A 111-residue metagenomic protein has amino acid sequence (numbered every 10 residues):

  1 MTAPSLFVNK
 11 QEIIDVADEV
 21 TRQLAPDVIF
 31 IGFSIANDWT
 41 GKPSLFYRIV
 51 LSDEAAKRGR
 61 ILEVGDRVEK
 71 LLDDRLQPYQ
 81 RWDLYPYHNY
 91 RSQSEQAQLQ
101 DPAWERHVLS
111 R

Functional and structural regions predicted by a protein language model:
M1-I14: N-terminal presequence-like segments and adjacent domain-start helices
D15-V16, T40: Short, polar/acidic, helix-capping and beta-turn segments at strand->helix junctions that line the mouths
D18-F30, P78-D83: Short secondary-structure junctions
P26-L51: Short edge beta-strands and adjacent turn/loop segments
I35-N37, G59-R60, R91: Hydrophobic alpha-helical segments that drive targeting, anchoring, or assembly
R48-D66: A short interface-forming secondary-structure element
I61, R67-P78: Mid-chain, well-packed structural core segment of small domains
R81-R111: Polar/charged, Gly/Pro-rich intrinsically disordered segments
